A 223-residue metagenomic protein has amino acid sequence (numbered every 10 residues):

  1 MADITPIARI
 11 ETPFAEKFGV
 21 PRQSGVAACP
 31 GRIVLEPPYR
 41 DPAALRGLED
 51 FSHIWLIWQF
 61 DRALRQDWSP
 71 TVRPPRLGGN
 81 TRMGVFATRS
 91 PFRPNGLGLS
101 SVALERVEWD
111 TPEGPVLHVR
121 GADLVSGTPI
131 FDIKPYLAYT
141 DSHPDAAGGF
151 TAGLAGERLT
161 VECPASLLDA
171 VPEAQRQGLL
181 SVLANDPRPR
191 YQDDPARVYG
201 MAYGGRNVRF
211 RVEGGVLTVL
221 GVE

Functional and structural regions predicted by a protein language model:
M1-L97, W109-H118, A122-E223: Mixed-charge, low-complexity intrinsically disordered regions
V102-E105: Conserved positions in beta-strands of structured domains
